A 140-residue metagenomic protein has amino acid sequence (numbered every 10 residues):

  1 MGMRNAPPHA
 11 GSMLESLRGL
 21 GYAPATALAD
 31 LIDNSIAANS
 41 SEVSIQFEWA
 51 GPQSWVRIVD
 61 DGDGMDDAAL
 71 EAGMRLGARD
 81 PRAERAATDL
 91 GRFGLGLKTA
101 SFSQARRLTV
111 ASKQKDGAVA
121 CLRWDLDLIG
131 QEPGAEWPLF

Functional and structural regions predicted by a protein language model:
M1-G2, E15-G19, L28-D30, R79-A83 (+1 more regions): N-terminal start-of-chain detector that recognizes signal peptides and the immediate post-cleavage beginning
M1-S40, S44, G51, A68-E71: Bergerat-fold GHKL ATPase/HATPase_c domain
M3-P8, G62-M65, G117-L126: Short, exposed beta-strand "edge-strand" segments with a Pro/Gly-rich flavor and a Y/T-containing core
P8, S12-E15, D60, T88 (+1 more regions): Residue-level signal for pocket-adjacent positions within structured domains
G21, A25, A29, D67 (+3 more regions): Amphipathic alpha-helical transducer elements in NTP-driven molecular machines
P24, P52-S54, A72, L97 (+1 more regions): A broad, structure-centric signal for solvent-exposed, well-ordered loop/edge residues that line or flank functional
I36-R85: Conserved beta-strand-loop-beta-strand hairpin that lines the nucleotide-binding pocket of ATP/GTP-utilizing enzymes
A83-F140: GHKL-type ATPase core
